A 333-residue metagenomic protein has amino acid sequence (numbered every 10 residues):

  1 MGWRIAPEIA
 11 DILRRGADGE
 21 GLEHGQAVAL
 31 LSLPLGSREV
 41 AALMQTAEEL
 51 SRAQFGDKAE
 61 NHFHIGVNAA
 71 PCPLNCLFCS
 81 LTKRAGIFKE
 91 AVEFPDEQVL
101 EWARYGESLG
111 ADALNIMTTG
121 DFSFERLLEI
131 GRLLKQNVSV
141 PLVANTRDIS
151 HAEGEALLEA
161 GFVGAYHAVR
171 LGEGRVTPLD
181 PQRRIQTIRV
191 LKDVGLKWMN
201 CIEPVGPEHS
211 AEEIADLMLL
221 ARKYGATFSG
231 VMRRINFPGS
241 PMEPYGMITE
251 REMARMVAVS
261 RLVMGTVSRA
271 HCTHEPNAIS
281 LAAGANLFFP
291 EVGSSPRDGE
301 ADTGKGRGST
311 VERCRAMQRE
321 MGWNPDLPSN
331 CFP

Functional and structural regions predicted by a protein language model:
M1-L35, Y224-P333: Auxiliary Fe-S-binding modules of radical SAM enzymes
G19, A47, C76, L191 (+3 more regions): Conserved, mostly hydrophobic/aromatic
A42-A85, F94-M117: N-terminal pre-triad scaffold of radical SAM enzymes
E48, A103, L127-R132, G154 (+6 more regions): Generic structural signal for well-ordered alpha-helices, preferentially at hydrophobic/aromatic core positions
K83-I188, K197-P204, T227-M232: Core AdoMet radical
F94, R126, V176-R183, H209-D216 (+2 more regions): Alpha-helix N-cap and loop-to-helix initiation/capping positions
S150-L157, P207-A221, H274-G284: Catalytic cores of alpha/beta
G164, D180-M242, M256-H271: Conserved C-terminal portion of the radical SAM core fold that forms the substrate/S-adenosylmethionine-binding
